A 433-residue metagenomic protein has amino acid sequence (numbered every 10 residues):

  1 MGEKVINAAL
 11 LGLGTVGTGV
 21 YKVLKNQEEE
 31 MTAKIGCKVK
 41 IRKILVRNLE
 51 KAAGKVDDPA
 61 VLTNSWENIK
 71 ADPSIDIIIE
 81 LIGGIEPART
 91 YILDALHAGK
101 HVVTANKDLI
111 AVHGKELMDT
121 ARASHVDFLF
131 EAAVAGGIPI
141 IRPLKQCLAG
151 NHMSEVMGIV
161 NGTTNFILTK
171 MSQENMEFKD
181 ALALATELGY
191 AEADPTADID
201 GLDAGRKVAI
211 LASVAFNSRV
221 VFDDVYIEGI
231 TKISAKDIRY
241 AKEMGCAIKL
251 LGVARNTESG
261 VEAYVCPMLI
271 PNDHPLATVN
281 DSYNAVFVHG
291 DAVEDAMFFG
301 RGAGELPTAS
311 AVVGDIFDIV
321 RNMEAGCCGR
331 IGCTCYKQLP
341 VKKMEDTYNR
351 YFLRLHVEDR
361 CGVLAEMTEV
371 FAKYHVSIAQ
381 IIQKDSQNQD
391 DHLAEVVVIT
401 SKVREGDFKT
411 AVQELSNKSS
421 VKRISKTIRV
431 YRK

Functional and structural regions predicted by a protein language model:
M1-H97: N-terminal glycine-/serine-/threonine-rich beta1-alpha1-beta2 phosphate-ribose binding loop of Rossmann-like
L62-N64, V103-A105, F128-A132, E155-G158 (+1 more regions): General beta-strand structural signal in soluble alpha/beta enzymes
I82-A98, A105-Q146: Rossmann-fold NAD(P)-binding glycine/threonine-rich loop
H101-V103, I378: A short hydrophobic/small-residue beta-strand
R122-D203, I210: Rossmann-like NAD(P)H-binding beta-loop-alpha module
D180-T278, Y283-A285: Substrate-binding/catalytic subdomain of NAD(P)-dependent oxidoreductase enzymes
H274-R350: ATP-dependent carboxylate/acyl-activation modules
I316-K433: A conserved regulatory-domain signal marking ACT and ACT-like small-molecule sensing domains and adjacent regulatory
